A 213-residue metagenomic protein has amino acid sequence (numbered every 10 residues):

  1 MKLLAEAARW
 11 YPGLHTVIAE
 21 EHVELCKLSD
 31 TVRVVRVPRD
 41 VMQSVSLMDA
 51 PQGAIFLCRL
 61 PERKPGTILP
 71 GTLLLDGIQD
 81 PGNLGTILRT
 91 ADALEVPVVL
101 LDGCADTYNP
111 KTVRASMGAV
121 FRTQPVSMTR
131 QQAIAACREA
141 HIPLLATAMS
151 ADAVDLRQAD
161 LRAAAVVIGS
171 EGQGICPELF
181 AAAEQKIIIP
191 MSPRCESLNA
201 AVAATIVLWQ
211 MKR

Functional and structural regions predicted by a protein language model:
M1-D49, P143: N-terminal positively charged helical leader segments and presequences
M1-K2, A19-L25, L60-P61, M149-A151 (+1 more regions): Short, polar loop motifs at secondary-structure junctions
A5, R9, H15, P65-A151: RNA substrate-binding interface of SAM-dependent RNA methyltransferases
S29-P38, P70, A153, R162-A165 (+1 more regions): Active-site regions of enzymes building and remodeling cell-envelope glycoconjugates
V37-P38, D76, L101-G103, Q124 (+1 more regions): Short beta->alpha connector loops at strand-helix junctions that form conserved, small/polar/Pro-enriched
L47-I68: Acidic/glycine-rich phosphate/pyrophosphate-binding loops and surrounding catalytic core that coordinate Mg2+
F56, T90-V96, C104-T107, K111-V120 (+1 more regions): Structured adenosyl-cofactor binding patch, chiefly the S-adenosyl-L-methionine
L145-C195: Active-site/ligand-binding-proximal alpha/beta "capping" segment
